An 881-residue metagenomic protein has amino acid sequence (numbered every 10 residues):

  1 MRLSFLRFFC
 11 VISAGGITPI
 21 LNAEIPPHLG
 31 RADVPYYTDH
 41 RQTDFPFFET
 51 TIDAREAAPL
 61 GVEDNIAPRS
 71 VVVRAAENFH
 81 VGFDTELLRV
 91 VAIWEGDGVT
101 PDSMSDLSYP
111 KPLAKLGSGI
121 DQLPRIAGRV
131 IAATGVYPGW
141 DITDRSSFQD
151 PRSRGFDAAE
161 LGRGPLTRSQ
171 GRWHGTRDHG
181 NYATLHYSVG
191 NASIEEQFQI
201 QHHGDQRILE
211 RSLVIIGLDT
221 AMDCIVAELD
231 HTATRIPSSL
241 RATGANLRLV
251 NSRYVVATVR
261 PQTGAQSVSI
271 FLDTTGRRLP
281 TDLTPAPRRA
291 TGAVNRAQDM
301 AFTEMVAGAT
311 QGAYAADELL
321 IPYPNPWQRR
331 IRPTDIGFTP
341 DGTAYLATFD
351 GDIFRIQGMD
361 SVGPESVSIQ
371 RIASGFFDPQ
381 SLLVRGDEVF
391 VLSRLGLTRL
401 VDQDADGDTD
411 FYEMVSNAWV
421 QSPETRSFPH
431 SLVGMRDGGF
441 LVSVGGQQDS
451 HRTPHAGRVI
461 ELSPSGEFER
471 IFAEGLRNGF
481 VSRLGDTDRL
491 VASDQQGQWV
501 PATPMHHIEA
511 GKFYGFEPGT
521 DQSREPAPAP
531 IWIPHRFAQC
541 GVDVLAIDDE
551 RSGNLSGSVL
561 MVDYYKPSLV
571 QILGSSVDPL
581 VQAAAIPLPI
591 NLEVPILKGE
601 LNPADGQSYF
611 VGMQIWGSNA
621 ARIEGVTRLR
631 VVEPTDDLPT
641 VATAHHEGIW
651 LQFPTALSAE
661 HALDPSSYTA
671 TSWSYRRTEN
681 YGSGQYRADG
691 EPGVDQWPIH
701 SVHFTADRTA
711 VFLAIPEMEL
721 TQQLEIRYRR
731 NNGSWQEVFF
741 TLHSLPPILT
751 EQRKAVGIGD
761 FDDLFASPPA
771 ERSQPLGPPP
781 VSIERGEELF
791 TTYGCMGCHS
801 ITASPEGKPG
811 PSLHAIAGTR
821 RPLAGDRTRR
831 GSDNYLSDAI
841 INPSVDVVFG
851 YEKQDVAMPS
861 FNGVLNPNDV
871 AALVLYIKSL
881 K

Functional and structural regions predicted by a protein language model:
A23-E210, D223-A227: Beta-strand-rich N-terminal accessory domains
D282-P287, E633-P639, S658, R727-R772: Acidic, Ser/Thr/Gly/Pro-rich low-complexity segments and short DxT(G/T)-type signature motifs
T284-D636, T640, H645-G648, A659 (+2 more regions): Beta-propeller domains with acidic blade repeats across secreted/periplasmic ectodomains and cytosolic WD/CNH propellers
I372, E787, G797-I841, A857-L865: Gly/Gly-Pro-rich "capping" loops immediately C-terminal to redox-active cysteine motifs in periplasmic/lumenal
E388, E717, R772, V856-K881: C-terminal capping alpha-helices of c-type cytochrome domains
V459, V626, G786, T792-T802 (+4 more regions): The canonical Cys-X-X-Cys-His
A656-H700, R727-R729, Q736-T741: Short, surface-exposed alpha-helix to beta-strand junction/turn motifs within ectodomains of secreted and cell-envelope
L764-T791, R829-R830: Electrostatic cytochrome c docking/interface patches
